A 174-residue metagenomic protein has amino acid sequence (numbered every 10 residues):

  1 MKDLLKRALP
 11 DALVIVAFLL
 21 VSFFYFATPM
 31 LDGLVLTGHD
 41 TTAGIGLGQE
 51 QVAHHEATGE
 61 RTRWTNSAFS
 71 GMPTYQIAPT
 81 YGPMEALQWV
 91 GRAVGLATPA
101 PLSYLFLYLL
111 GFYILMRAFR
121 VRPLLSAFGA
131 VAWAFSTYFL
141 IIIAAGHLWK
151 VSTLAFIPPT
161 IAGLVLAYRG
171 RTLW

Functional and structural regions predicted by a protein language model:
M1-A27: Start-transfer (signal-anchor) and selected internal transmembrane alpha helices of multi-pass inner/ER membrane
R7-I15, P101, L105, S126 (+1 more regions): Residue-level signature of transmembrane alpha-helical entry/exit and packing/kink sites in multi-pass membrane
V21-L115, F119, V131-P158: Membrane-interface coil-to-helix junctions
V121-A127, G170-W174: Membrane-helix interface segments
T160-W174: Membrane-interface transmembrane helices that cradle and orient dolichyl/undecaprenyl
